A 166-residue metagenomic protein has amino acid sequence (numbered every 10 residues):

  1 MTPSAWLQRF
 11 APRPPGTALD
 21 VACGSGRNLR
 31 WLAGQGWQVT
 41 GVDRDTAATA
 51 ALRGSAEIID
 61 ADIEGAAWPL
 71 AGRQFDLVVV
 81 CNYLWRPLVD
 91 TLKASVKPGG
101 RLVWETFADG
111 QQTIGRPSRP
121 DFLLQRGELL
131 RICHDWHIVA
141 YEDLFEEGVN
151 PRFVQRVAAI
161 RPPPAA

Functional and structural regions predicted by a protein language model:
M1-P15: Conserved alpha-helix/loop element of class I SAM-dependent methyltransferases that forms part of the SAM/SAH-binding
L19, G26-G65: Class I SAM-dependent methyltransferase SAM/SAH-binding core
W68-L77: A short acidic, Gly/Pro-enriched loop at the edge of an enzyme's catalytic core that lines a small-molecule cofactor
L84-A94: A short, conserved alpha-helix within the catalytic core of class I
V96-P98: Helix-to-beta-strand junctions that scaffold the AdoMet/dcAdoMet cofactor pocket in Class I SAM-dependent enzymes
G100-D109: Conserved beta-strand signature within the Rossmann-like core of class I S-adenosyl-L-methionine
D121-D135, A140: Short alpha-helix
E146-A166: Core SAM-dependent methyltransferase catalytic element
